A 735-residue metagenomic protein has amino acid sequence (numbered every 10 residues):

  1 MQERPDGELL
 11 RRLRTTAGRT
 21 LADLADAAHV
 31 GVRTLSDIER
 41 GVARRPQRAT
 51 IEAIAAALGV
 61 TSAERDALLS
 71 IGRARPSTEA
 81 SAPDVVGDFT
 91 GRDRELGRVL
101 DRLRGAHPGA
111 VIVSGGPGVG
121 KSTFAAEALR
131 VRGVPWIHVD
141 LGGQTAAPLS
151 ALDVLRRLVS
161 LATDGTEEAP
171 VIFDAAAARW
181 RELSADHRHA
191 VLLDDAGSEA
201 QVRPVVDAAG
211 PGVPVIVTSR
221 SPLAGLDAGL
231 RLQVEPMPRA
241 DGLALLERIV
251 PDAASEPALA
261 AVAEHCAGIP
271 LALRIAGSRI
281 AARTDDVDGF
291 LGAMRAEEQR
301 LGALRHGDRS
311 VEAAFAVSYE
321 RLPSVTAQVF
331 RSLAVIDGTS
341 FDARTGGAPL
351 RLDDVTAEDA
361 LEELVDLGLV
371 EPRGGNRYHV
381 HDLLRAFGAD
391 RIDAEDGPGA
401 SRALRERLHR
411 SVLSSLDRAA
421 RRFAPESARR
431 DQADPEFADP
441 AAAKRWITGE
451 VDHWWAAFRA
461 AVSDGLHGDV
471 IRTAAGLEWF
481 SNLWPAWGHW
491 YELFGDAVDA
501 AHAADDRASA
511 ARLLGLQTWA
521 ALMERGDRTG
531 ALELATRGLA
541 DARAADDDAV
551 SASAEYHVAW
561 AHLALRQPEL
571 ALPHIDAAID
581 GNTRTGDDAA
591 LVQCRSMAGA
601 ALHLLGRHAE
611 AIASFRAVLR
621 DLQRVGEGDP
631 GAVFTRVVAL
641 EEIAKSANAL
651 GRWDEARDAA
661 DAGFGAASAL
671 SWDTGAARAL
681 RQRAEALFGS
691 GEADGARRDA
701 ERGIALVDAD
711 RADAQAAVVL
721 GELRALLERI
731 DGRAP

Functional and structural regions predicted by a protein language model:
M1-T15, D26-H29, D37, R44-G87 (+5 more regions): Short amphipathic recognition helices of helix-turn-helix/homeodomain-type DNA-binding modules
P5-D6, T16, A49, A80 (+4 more regions): Alpha-helical sensor/transducer elements of the RecA-like P-loop NTPase core
D26, V32, R48, E52 (+5 more regions): C-terminal boundary/linker of central alpha/beta nucleotide-binding cores
R65-L68, I280-R295, S324-A327, D390-R430 (+2 more regions): A eukaryote-biased feature capturing mid-to-C-terminal, repeat/solenoid-rich segments of large proteins, strongly
R98-R104, P108-A178: Post-nucleotide-binding-loop coupling segment downstream of the phosphate-binding loop, primarily in RecA-like P-loop
G118, L413-L416, E436, I471-P485 (+6 more regions): Tandem amphipathic alpha-helical repeat scaffolds
G225, R279-T326, P349, S427-Q432 (+1 more regions): Loop-to-helix "switch" segment enriched in basic and acidic residues adjacent to catalytic/ligand pockets
A327-I336, R405, D439-A521: Short, well-ordered secondary-structure microsegments that present a prominent hydrophobic/aromatic side chain
